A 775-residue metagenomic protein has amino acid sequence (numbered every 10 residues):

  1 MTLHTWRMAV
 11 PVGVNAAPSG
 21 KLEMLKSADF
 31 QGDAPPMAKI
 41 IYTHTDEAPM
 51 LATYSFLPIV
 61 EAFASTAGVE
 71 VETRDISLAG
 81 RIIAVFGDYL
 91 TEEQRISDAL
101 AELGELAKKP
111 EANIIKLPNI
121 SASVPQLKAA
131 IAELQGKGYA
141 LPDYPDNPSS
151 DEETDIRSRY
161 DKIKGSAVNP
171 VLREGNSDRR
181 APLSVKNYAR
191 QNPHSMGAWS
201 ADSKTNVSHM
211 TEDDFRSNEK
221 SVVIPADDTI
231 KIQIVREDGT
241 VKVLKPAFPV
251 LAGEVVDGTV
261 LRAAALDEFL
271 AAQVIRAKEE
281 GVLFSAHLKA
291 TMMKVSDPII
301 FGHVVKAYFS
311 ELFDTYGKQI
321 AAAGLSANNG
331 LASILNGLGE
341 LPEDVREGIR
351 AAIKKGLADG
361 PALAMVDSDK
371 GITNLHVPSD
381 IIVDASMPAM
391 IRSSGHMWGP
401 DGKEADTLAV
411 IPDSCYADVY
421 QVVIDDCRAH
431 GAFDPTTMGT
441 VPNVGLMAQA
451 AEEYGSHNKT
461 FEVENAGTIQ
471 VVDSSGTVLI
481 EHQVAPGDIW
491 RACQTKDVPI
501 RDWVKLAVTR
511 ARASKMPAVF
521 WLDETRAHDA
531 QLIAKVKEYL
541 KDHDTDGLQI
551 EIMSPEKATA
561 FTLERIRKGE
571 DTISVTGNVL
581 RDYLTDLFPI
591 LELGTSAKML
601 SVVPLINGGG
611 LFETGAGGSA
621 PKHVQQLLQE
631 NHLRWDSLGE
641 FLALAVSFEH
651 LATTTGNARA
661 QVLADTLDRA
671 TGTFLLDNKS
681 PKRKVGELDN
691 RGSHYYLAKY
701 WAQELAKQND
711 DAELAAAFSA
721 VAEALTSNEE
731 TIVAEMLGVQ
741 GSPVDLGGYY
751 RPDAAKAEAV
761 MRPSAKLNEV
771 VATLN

Functional and structural regions predicted by a protein language model:
M1-P35: N-terminal amphipathic/basic-hydrophobic helices that include classical n-h-c signal peptides and signal-anchor
F30, P35-G302, E311-K535, Y539 (+4 more regions): Extended, well-ordered protein cores
Q661, A712-A716: Short, solvent-exposed positions on alpha-helices
D677, K684-G692, A720, P743-L746 (+2 more regions): Terminal, compositionally biased segments used for targeting/anchoring and flexible tails
A706-N709: Ligand-binding pocket scaffold of soluble enzyme catalytic domains
A715-E723: Short, charged, amphipathic alpha-helical segments
V733-Y750: A glycine-biased, small/acidic residue-tolerant capping/turn segment at secondary-structure junctions
P752-N775: C-terminal accessory extensions/subdomains outside the catalytic/core fold
